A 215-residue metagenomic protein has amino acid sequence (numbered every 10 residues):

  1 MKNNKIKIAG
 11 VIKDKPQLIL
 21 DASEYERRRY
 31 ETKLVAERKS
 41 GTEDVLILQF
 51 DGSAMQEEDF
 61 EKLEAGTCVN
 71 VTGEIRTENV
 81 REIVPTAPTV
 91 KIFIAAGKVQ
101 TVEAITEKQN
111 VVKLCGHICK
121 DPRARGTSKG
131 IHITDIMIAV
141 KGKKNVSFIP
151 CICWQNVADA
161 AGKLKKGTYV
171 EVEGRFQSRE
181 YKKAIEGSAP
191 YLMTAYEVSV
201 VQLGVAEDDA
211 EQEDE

Functional and structural regions predicted by a protein language model:
M1-E215: Single-stranded nucleic acid-binding surfaces, predominantly the OB-fold ssDNA-binding core
